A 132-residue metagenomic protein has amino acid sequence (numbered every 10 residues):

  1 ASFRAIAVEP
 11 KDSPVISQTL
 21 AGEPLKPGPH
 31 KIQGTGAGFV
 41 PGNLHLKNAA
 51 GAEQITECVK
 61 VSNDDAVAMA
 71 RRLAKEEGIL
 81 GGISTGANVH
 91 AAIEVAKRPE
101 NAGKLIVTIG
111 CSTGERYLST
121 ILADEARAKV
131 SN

Functional and structural regions predicted by a protein language model:
S2-I83, I121-N132: Active-site/ligand-binding loops adjacent to catalytic centers
S13-I16, N88, E115-R116: Short, active-site-adjacent cap segments at secondary-structure transitions
P29, L44-N48, H90-N132: Phosphate-binding loop/pocket of nucleotide- and phosphate-handling active sites
L80-A92: Substrate-binding/catalytic subdomain of NAD(P)-dependent oxidoreductase enzymes
